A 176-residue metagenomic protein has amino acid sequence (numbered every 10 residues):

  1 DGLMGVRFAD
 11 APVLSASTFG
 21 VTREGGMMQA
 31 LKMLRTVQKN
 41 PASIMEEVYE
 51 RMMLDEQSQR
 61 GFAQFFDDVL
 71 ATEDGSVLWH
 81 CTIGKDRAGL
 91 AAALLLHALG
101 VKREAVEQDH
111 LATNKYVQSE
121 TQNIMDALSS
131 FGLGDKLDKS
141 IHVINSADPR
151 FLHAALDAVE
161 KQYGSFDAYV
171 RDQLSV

Functional and structural regions predicted by a protein language model:
D1-L78, A91-V176: Cys-dependent protein tyrosine phosphatase-like superfamily
I83, R87-A88: Ser/Thr-glycine-rich phosphate-binding loops at phosphate-binding pockets of nucleotides, nucleotide cofactors
